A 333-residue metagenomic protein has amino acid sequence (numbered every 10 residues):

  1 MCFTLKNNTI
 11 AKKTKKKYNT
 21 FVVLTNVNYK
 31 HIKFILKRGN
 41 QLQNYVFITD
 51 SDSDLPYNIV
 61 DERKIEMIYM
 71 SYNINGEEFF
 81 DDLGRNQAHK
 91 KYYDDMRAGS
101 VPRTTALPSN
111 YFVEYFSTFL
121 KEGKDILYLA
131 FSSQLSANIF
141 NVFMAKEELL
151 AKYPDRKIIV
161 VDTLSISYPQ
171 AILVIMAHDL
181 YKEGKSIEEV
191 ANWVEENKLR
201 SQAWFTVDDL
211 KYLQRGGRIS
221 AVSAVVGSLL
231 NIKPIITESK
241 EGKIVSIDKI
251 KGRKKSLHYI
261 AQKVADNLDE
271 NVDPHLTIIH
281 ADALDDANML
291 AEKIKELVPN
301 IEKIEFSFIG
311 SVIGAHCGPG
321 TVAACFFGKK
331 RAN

Functional and structural regions predicted by a protein language model:
N8-A11: Cationic, amphipathic, low-complexity segments that mediate targeting or membrane/lipid association
K16-Q41: Short, Lys/Arg-enriched N-terminal segments with co-localized hydrophobic residues within the first ~10-30 amino acids
G39, N44, D52-D61, I65-S71 (+7 more regions): Mixed-charge interfacial surface used for oligomerization/domain docking and macromolecular partner engagement
V46-A106, Y111: N-terminal glycine-rich anion-binding loop in soluble enzyme alpha/beta folds
N86-Y93, F116, K121, E148: A short glycine/small-residue-enriched secondary-structure motif
R97-Y128, S132-L135, F140-M144, A191: Glycine-rich phosphate- or other oxyanion-binding loops that anchor nucleotides, phosphorylated ligands
